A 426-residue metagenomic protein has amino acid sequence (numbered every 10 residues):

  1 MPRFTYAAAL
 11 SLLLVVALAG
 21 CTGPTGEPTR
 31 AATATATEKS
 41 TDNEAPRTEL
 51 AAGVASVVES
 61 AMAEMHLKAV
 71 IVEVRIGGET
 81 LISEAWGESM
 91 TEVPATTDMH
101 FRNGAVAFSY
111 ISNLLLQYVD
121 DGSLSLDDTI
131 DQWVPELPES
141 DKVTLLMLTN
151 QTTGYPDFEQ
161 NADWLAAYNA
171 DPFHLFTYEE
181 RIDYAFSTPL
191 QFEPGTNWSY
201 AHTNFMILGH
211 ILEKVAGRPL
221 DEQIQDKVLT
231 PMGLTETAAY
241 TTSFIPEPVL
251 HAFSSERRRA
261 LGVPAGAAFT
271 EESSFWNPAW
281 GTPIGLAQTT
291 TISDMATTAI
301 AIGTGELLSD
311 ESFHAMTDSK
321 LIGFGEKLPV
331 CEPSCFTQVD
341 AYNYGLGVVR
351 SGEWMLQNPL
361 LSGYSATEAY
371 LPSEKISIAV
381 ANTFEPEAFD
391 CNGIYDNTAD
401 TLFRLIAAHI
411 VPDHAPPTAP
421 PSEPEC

Functional and structural regions predicted by a protein language model:
M1-A9: Bacterial N-terminal signal peptides that target proteins for export
A9-L18: Bacterial N-terminal signal peptides
C21-E84, R218, D226, F269-C426: Catalytic loop of the DD-peptidase/beta-lactamase superfamily, centered on the K-T-G motif and neighboring
L50, V54, N103, A107 (+5 more regions): Hydrophobic (often cysteine-bearing) scaffold residues that line and stabilize catalytic clefts of nucleotide/cofactor
M65-A69, E92-L148, F192-T203, P283 (+1 more regions): Short active-site loop at a secondary-structure junction that contains or immediately precedes the catalytic residue(s)
R75, E88, T129-E136, A162-Y168 (+1 more regions): Short linear capping/connector segments at secondary-structure termini
L81, K142-W354: Short, surface-exposed loop or secondary-structure junction motifs that flank catalytic or metal-binding residues
E84-A85, R102: N-terminal carbohydrate-binding/catalytic regions of secreted carbohydrate-active enzymes
